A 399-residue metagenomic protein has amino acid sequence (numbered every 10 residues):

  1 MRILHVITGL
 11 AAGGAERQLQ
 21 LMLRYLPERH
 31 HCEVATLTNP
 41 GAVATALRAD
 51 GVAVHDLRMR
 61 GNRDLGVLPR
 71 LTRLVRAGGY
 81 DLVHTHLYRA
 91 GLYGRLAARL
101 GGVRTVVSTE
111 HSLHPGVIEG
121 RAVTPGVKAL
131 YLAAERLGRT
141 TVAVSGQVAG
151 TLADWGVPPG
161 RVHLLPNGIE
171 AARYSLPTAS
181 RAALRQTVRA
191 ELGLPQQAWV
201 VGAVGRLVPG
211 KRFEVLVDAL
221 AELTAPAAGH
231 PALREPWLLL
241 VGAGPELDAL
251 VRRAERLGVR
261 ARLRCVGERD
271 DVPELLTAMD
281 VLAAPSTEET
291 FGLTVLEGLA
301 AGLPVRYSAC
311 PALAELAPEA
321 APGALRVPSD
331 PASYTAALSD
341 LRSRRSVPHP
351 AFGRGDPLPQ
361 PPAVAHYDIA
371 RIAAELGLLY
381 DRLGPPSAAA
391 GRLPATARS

Functional and structural regions predicted by a protein language model:
H5-G66, T151: N-terminal strand-loop element at the rim of the active site of nucleotide-sugar-dependent glycosyltransferases
G13-L21, W199, A203-A225, P245-R252: A conserved mid-protein helix/loop that constitutes part of the nucleotide-sugar donor-binding site
T36, P304-S308: Short hydrophobic beta-strand element within catalytic cores of glycosyltransferases and related nucleotide-activated
L65-P69, R104-V107, H114-L137, G150: Nucleotide-sugar donor phosphate/pyrophosphate-binding loop at the beta->alpha transition of glycosyltransferases
Q147, G168: Carbohydrate-associated surface elements
V251-G267: Nucleotide-activated donor-binding/catalytic signature segment of Leloir-type glycosyltransferases, i.e., the conserved
E268, T287: Aromatic "clamp/platform" in nucleotide-sugar-dependent glycosyltransferases that forms part of the donor/acceptor
E319-A332, D340-S346: Conserved acidic donor-binding segment of nucleotide-sugar-dependent glycosyltransferases
